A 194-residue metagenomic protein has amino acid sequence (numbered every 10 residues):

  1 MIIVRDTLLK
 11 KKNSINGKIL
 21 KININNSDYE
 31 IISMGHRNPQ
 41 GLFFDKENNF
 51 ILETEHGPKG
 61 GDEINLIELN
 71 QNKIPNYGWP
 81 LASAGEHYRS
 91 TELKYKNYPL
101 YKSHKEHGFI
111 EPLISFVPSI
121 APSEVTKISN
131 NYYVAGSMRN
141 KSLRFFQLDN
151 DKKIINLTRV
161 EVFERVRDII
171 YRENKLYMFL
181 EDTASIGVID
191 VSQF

Functional and structural regions predicted by a protein language model:
M1-I155: Beta-propeller domain segments
N23, T158-V160, D190: Ser/Thr- (and often Asn-) enriched beta-sheet segments in non-cytosolic proteins
I67, L93-Y95, D149, R159 (+3 more regions): Generic preference for flexible, low-structure residues
S123, K152-E173: Conserved blade-ending motifs and adjacent loop-strand segments that build the rim/top face of beta-propeller domains
D168-F194: Blade-level signature of beta-propeller repeat domains, shared across WD40, Kelch, NHL, RCC1 and BNR/Asp-box propellers
